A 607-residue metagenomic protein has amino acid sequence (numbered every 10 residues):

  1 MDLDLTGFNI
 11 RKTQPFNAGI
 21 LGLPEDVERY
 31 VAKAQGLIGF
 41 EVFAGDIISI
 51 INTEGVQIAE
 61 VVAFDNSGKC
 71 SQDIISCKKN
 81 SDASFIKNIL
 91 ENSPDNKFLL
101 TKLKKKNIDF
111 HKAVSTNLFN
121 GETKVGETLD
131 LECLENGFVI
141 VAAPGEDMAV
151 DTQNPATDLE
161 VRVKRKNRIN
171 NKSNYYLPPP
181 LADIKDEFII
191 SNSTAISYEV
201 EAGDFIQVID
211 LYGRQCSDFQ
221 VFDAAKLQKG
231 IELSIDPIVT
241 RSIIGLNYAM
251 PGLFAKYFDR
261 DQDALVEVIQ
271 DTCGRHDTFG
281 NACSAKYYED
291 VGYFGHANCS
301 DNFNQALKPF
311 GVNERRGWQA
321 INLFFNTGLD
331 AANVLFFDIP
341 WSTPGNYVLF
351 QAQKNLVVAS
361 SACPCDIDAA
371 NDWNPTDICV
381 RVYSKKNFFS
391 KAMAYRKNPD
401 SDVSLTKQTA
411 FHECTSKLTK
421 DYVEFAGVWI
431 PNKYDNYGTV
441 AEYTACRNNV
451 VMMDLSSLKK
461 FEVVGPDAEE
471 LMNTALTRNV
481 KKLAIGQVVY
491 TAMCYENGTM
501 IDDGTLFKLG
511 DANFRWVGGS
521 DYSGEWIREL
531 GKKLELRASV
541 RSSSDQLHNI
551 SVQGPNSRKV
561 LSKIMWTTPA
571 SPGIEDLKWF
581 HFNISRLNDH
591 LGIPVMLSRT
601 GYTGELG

Functional and structural regions predicted by a protein language model:
M1-Y395: Acidic, Ser/Thr/Pro
I378-G607: Glycine/proline-enriched, intrinsically flexible loops and inter-domain linkers
